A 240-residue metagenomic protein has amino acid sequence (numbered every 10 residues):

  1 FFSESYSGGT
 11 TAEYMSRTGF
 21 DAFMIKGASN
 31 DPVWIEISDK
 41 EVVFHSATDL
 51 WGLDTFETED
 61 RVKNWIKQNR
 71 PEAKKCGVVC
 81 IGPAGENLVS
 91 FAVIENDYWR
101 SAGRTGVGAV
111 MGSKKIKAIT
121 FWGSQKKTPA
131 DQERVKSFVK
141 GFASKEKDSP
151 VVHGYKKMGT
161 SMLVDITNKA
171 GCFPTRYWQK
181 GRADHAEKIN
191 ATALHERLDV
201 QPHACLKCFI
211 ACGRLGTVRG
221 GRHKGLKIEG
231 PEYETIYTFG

Functional and structural regions predicted by a protein language model:
F1-Y6, T10-G240: Intrinsically disordered, low-complexity segments enriched in small residues
